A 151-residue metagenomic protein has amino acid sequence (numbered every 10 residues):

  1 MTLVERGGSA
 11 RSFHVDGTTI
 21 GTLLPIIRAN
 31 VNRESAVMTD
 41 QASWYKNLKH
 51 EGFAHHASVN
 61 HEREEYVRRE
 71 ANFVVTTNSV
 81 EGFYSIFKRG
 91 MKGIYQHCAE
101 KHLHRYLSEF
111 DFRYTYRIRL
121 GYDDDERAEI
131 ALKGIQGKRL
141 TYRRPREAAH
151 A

Functional and structural regions predicted by a protein language model:
M1-A151: Residue-level recognition of single "structural anchor" positions that define or cap local secondary structure
